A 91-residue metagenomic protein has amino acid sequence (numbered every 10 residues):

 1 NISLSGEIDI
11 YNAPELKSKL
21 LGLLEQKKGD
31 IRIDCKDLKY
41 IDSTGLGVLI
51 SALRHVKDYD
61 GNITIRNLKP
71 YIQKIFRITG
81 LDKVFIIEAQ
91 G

Functional and structural regions predicted by a protein language model:
N1-K39, S51-G91: STAS-like cytosolic regulatory interaction modules
D42: Short, glycine-rich nucleotide/cofactor-binding loops
